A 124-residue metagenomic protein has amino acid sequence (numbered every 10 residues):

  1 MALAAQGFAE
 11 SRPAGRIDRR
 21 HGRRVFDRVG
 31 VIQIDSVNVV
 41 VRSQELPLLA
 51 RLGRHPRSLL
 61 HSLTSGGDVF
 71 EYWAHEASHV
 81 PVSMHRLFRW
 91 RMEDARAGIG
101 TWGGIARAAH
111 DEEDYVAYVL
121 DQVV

Functional and structural regions predicted by a protein language model:
M1-V124: Phosphate-backbone binding and catalysis cores of DNA-processing enzymes
